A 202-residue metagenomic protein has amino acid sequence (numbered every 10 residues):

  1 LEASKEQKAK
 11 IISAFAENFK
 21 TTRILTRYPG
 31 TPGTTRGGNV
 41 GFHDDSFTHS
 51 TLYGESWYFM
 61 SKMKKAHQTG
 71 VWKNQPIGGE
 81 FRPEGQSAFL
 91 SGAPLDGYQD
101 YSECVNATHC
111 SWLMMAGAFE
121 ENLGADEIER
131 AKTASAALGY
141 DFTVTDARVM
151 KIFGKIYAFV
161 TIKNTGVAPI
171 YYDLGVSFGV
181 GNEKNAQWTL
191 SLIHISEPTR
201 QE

Functional and structural regions predicted by a protein language model:
L1-E121: Catalytic-core regions of glycoside hydrolase
P29-G30, K163-T165, E183: Histidine- and/or cysteine-centered catalytic micro-motif in compact active-site loops
M114-T145: Extended substrate-binding grooves/exosites of carbohydrate-active enzymes
L123, A168-Y172, W188: Short acidic, gly/pro-rich beta-turn/loop elements at beta-sheet edges and active-site/ligand-binding grooves
T133-G179: Surface beta-strand/loop "capping" patches
G179, S191-L192: Cystatin/cathelin-like cysteine-protease inhibitor module
G179-A186: Change "in extracellular beta-sheet-rich domains … of secreted and cell-surface proteins" to "in beta-sheet-rich domains
I193-E202: Single conserved hydrophobic/aromatic residue that forms the stacking wall/gate of nucleotide- or nucleobase-binding
